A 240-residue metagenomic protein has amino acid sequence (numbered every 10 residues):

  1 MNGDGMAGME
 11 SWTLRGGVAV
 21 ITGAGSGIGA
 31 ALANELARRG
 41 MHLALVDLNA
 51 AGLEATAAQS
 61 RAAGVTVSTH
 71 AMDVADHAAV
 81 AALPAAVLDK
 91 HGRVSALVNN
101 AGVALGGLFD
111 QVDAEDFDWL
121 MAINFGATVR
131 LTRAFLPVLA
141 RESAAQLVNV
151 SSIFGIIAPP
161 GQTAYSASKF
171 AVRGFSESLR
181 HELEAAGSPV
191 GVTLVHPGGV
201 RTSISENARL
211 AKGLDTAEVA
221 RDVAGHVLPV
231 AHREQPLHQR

Functional and structural regions predicted by a protein language model:
V18, G25-S26: Conserved glycine-rich cofactor-binding loop
R39-T56: Conserved glycine-rich Rossmann-like NAD(P)H-binding loop of the short-chain dehydrogenase/reductase
A50-A51, A71-A82, A114: The beta1-alpha1 cofactor-binding region of Rossmann-like NAD(H)/NADP(H)-dependent oxidoreductases
L108-F109, D113-W119: Substrate-binding pocket helix/loop in short-chain dehydrogenase/reductase
T132, S168: Active-site helix of classical SDR
S152: Residue(s) in the substrate-gating loop at a strand-loop-helix junction that position the organic substrate next
E184-R240: SDR active-site lid
